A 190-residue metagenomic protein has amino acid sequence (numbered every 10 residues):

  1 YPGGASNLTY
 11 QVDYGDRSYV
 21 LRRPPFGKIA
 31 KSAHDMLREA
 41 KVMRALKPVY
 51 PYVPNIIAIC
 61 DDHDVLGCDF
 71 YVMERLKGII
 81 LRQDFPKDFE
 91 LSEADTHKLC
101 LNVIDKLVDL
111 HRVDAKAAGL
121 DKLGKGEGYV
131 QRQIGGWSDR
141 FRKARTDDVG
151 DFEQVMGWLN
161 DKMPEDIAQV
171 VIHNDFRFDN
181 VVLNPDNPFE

Functional and structural regions predicted by a protein language model:
Y1-Q154, W158-V171, D186-N187: ATP-binding pocket architecture of kinase catalytic cores
D175, D179-V182: Catalytic-loop signature of eukaryotic-like protein kinases
V182-E190: Catalytic activation segment of kinase domains across protein kinase-like and atypical kinase folds
